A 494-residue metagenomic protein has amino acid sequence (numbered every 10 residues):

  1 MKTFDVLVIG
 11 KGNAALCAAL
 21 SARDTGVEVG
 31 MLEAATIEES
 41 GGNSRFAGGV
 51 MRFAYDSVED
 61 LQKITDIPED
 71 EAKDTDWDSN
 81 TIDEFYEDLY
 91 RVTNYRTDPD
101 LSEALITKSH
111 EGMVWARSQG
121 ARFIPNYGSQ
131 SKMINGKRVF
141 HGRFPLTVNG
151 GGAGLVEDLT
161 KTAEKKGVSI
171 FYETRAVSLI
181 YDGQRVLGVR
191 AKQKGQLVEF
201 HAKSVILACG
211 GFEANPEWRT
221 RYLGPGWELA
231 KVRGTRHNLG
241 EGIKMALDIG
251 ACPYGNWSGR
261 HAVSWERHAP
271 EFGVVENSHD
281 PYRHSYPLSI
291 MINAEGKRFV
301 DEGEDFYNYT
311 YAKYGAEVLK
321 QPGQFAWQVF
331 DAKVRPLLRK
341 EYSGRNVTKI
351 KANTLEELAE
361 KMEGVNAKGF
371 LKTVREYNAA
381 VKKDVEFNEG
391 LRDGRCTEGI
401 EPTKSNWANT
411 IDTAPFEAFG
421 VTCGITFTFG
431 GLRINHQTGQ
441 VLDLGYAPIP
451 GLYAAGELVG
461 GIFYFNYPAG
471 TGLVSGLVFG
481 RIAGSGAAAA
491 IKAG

Functional and structural regions predicted by a protein language model:
M1-A14, G30: Beta1/beta-strand and adjacent pyrophosphate-binding region of the FAD-binding site in flavoprotein oxidoreductases
D24-S44: Glycine-rich FAD pyrophosphate-binding loop
R45-N80: N-terminal glycine-rich dinucleotide-binding loop that anchors FAD/FMN and/or NAD(P) in oxidoreductases
A72-G136, N353-E376: Rossmann-like flavin
P99-L197, N215-W218, S264-H268, V381-T410: Conserved redox-cofactor binding core of oxidoreductases
S178, G369-N466: A glycine-rich dinucleotide-binding beta-alpha-beta segment and adjacent secondary-structure elements that constitute
Q193-Q196, F200-A269, G439, G470-L473 (+2 more regions): Glycine-rich loop(s) and the adjacent beta-strand/alpha-helix scaffold that form part
L239, I243-V365, G369: An anion/pyrophosphate-binding glycine-rich loop and adjacent beta-alpha core in soluble alpha-beta enzymes
